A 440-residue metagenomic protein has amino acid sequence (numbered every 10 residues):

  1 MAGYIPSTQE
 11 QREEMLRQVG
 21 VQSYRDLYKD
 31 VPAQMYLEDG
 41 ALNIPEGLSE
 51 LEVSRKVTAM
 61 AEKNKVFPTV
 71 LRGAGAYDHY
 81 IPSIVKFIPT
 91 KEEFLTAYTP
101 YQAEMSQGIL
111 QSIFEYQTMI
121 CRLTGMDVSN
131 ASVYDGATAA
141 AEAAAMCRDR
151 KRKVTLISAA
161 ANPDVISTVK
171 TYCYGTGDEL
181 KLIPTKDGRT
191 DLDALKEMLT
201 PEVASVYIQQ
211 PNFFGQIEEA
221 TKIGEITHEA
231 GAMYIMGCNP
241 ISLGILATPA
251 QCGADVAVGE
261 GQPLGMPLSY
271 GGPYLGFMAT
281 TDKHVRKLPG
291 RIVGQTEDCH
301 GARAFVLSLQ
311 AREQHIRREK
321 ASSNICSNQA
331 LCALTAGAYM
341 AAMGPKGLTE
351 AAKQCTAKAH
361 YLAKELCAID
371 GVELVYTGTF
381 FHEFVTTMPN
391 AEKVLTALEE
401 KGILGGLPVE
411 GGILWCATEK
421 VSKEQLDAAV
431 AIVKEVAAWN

Functional and structural regions predicted by a protein language model:
M1-M35, D39: Compact, charge-rich alpha-helical regulatory domains located at protein termini
A2, T138-A302, G371, T386-M388 (+3 more regions): Conserved PLP-enzyme active-site core in the AAT-like
A33, L37-F114: N-terminal entrance/gating region of PLP-dependent enzymes' catalytic architecture
K91-A103, M119-G125, K151-R152, C173-K181 (+4 more regions): Gly-rich Lys/Arg/Thr-decorated short loops/hinges at beta-loop-alpha junctions or inter-strand turns that position
Y101-M105, C121-A141: Short loop-beta-helix segment that forms the pyridoxal 5′-phosphate
Q117-I120, T124, A139-C147, A336-M340: Buried hydrophobic packing segments
L264-D370, L374-T377: Active-site C-terminal subdomain of aminotransferase-like
K346-A429: Conserved C-terminal alpha-helix-loop-beta "cap" of PLP-dependent enzymes that closes/shapes the active-site mouth
